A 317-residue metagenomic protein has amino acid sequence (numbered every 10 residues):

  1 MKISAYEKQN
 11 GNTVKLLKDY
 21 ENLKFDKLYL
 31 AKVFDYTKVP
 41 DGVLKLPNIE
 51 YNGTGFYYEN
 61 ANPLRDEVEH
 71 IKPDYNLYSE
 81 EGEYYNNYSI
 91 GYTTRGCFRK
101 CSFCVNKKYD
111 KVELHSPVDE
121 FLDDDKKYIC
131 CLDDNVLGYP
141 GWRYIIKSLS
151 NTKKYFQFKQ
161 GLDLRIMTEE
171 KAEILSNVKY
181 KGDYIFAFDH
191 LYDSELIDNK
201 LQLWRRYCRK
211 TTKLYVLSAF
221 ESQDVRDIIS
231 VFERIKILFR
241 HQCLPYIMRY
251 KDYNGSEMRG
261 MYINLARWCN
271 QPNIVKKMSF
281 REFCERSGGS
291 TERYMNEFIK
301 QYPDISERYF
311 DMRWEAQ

Functional and structural regions predicted by a protein language model:
M1-Y51, F56-Y58: A short, structured N-terminal alpha-helical element that caps or precedes a catalytic domain
E7-K8, G42-P47, V105, S150 (+2 more regions): Surface-exposed amphipathic alpha-helices with a cationic face
G11, K24-D26, L46-P47, N87-S89 (+3 more regions): Short, well-ordered alpha-helix to beta-strand connector turns
D26-L28, P40-D41, Y58-E67, S102 (+2 more regions): Short, charged, surface-exposed secondary-structure boundary motifs
Y29-V33, V105-K200, K210-E221, L244-M248: Core AdoMet radical
N48-S79: Ser/Thr/Gly-rich flexible loops in soluble cytosolic domains mediating phosphotransfer, phosphorylation
N76-K111, K126-D133: N-terminal pre-triad scaffold of radical SAM enzymes
V178, D183-I185, Y192-Q317: A structural motif corresponding to the C-terminal lobe/cap of the Radical SAM core domain
